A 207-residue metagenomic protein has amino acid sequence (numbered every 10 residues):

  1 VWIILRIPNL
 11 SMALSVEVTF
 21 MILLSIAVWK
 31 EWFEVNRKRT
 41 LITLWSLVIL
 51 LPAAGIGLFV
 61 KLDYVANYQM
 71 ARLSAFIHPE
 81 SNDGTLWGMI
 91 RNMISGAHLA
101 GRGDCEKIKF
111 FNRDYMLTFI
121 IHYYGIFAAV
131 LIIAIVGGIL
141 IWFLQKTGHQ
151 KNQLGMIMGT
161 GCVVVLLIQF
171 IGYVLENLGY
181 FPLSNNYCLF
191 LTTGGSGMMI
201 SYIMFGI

Functional and structural regions predicted by a protein language model:
W2-I7, H98-G101, I121-H122, L178-L191: Transmembrane alpha-helix interface/packing and boundary motifs in multi-pass membrane proteins, characterized by
W2-R6, L10-K61: Hydrophobic alpha-helical segments of polytopic membrane proteins
L14, F20-E31, E106-A128, C188-Y202: Interfacial segments of multi-pass membrane proteins
M21-E34, G137-Q150, I207: Structural signal for the C-terminal ends of transmembrane alpha-helices and the immediately following loop
N36-I132, L154: Hydrophobic, glycine- and aromatic-enriched re-entrant/interface helices and adjoining loop segments
A53-K61, I168-N177: C-terminal TM-helix exit segments that contain a strictly Trp-centered aromatic cap at the helix terminus
F127-G172: Hydrophobic transmembrane alpha-helices and their immediate junctions
Y173-I207: A juxtamembrane structural motif centered on a specific transmembrane helix
